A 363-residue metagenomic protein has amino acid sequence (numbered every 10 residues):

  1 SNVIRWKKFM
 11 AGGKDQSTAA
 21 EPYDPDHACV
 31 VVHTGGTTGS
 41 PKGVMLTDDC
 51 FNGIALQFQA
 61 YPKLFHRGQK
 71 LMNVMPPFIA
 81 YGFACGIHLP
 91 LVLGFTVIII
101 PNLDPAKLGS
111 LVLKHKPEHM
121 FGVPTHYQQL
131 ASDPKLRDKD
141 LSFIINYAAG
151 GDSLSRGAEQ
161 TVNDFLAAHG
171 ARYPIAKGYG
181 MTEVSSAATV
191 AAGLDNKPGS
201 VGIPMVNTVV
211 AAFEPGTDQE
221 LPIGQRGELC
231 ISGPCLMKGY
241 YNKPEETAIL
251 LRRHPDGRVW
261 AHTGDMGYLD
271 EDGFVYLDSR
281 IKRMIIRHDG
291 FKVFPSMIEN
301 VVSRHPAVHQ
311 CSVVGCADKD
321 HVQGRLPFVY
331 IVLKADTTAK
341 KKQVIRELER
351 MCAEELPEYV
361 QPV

Functional and structural regions predicted by a protein language model:
N2-I4, M10-H33, S40, K63-K70: Conserved pre-ATP/AMP-binding loop-to-beta segment of ANL
P22, C29-L56, A191: Conserved AMP-binding A3 loop
A28, H33-T37, M45, L71 (+8 more regions): Conserved S/T- and glycine-rich ATP-binding loop of Class I adenylate-forming
K42-M45, N73, F95-N102, A176: Short beta-strand->loop structural element characteristic of the AMP-binding/adenylate-forming
N52-K70, F78-F121, Q129, D133-P134: Conserved AMP-binding/adenylation subdomain of ANL enzymes
P117-G122, A131-P198, V209: Gly/Ser/Thr-rich phosphate-binding loop
M120, G233, K238-G239, I249 (+2 more regions): AMP-binding/adenylate-forming catalytic core of the ANL superfamily
K197, I203-N207, Q219-R252, F274 (+1 more regions): Conserved ATP/PPi-binding loop(s) of AMP-dependent carboxylate-activating enzymes
